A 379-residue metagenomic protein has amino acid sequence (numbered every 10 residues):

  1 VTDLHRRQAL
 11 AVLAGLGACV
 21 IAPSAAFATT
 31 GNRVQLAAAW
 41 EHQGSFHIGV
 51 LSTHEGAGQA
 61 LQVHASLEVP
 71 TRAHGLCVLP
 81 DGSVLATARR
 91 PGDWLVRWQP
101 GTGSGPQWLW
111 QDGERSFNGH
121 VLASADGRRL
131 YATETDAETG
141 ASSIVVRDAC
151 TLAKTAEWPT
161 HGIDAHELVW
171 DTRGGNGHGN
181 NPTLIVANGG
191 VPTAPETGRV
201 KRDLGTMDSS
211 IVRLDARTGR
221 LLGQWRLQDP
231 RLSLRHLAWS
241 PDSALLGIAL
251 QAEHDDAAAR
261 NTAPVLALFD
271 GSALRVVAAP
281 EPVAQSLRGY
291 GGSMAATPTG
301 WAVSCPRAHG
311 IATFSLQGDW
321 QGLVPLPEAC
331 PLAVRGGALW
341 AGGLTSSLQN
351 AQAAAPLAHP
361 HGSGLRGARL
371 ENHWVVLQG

Functional and structural regions predicted by a protein language model:
V1-L16: N-terminal secretory signal peptides and thylakoid transit peptides that target proteins across membranes
S66-P70, W110-G113, W158-H161, W225-P230 (+2 more regions): Surface loop/turn motifs at the tips and blade-to-blade linkers of beta-strand repeat domains
E68-L79, S83-R97, G103-A123: Blade-loop segments of beta-propeller domains
T71-C77, S116-L122, I163-V169, L232-L237 (+3 more regions): Repeated scaffold domains used in trafficking and secretory/extracellular systems, primarily beta-propellers
L79-D81, A125-D126, T172-G174, G179-N180 (+3 more regions): Residue-level detector of Asp-centered blade-edge/turn motifs that repeat once per structural unit in beta-propeller
E114-H120, T133-D171: Asp-box/WD-like beta-propeller blade repeats and closely related beta-sheet repeat scaffolds
T133-D136, V186-M207, A249-T262: Short, conserved, GDST-rich strand-edge loop motifs in beta-rich repeat architectures
I144-D148, L204-A216, A263-G271: Beta-propeller blade signature
